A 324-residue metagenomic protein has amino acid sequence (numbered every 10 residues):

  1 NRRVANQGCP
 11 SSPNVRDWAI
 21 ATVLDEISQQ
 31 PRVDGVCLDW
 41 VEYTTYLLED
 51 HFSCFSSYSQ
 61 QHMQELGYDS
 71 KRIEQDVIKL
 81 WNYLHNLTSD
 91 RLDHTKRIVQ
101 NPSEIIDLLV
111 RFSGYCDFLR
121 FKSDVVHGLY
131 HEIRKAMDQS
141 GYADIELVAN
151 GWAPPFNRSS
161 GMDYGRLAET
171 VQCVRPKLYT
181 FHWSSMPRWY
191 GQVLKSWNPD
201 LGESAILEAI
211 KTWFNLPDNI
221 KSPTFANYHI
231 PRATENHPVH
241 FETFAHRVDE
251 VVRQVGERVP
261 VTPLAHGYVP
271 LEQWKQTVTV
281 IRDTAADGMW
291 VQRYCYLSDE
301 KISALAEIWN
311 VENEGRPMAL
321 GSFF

Functional and structural regions predicted by a protein language model:
N1-P31, L47-L48, S53-R72, L129-H131 (+1 more regions): Active-site-adjacent "subsite" loops/lids of carbohydrate-active enzymes
N1-R2, W40-I105, A168, P187-A205: Aromatic- and acidic-residue-enriched segments that line the glycan-binding/catalytic groove of carbohydrate-active
R2-I20, S113-H127, Y228-F241, L264-G267: The substrate-binding groove and active-site-proximal loops of carbohydrate-active enzymes, especially glycoside
A19, E26, V36-D39, M137 (+3 more regions): Conserved, mostly hydrophobic/aromatic
C37-V41, K71-N101, D117-S160, G256-P270: Aromatic-lined carbohydrate-recognition surfaces of secreted/lumenal glycan-active proteins
Y46-L47, A143-P187, V269-A286, W290: Substrate-binding cleft/loops of secretory-pathway carbohydrate-active enzymes
E104-Y115, D144-G151, L207-W274: Active-site clefts of carbohydrate-active enzymes
W189-S196, L297-F323: C-terminal helical cap(s) of enzyme catalytic domains, especially alpha/beta-barrels
